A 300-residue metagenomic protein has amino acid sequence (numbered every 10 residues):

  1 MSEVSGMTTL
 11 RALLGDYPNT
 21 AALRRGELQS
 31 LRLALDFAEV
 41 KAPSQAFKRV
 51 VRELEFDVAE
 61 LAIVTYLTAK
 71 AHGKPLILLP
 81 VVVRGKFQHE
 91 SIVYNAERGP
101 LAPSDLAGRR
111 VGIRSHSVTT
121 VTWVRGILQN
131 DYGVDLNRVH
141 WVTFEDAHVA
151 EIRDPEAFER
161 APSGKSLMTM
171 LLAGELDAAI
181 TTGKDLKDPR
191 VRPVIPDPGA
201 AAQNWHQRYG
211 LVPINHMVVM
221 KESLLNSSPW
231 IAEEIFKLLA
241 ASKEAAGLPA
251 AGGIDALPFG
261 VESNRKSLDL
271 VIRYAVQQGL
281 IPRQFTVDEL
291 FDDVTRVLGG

Functional and structural regions predicted by a protein language model:
S2-R11, P100-R110, Q277, P282-F285: Immediate post-signal peptide segment of exported/extracytoplasmic ligand-binding proteins
T9, L28-V40, Y132-P162, I254 (+1 more regions): A local structural motif
R11-G126, N130-V134, V142-F144: Short, glycine-/small- and polar/acidic-enriched structural segments that line small-molecule recognition paths
G26-E27, L54, G174, G279 (+1 more regions): Short glycine-centered helix-capping/turn motifs at secondary-structure transition points
V40-A59, H72, V121-T122, G126 (+1 more regions): Short helices/loops that flank or line small-molecule/ion binding pockets
E156-A245: Pocket-lining segment of extracytoplasmic ligand-binding domains
I214-N215, I281-G300: Conserved C-terminal helix/tail region of periplasmic/extracytoplasmic solute-binding proteins
V219, L224-L280: Secondary-structure end/capping motifs
